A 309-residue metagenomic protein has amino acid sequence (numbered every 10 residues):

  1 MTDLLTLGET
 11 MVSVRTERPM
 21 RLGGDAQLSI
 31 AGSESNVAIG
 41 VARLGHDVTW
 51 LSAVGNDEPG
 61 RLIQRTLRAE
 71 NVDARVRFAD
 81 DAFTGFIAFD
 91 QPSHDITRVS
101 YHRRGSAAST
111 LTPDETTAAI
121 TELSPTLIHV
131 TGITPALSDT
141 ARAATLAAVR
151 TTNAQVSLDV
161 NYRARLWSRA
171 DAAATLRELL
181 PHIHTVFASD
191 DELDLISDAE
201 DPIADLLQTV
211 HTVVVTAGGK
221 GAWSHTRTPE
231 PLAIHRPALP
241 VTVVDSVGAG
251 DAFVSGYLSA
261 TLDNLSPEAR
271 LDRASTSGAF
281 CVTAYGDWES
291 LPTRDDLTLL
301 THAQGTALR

Functional and structural regions predicted by a protein language model:
M1-L5, A199-R309: Conserved phosphate-binding/catalytic region of the ribokinase-like
M1-T6, R68, S93-L232, D296 (+1 more regions): Ribokinase/PfkB-type carbohydrate-kinase core domain
M1-V72, L308-R309: Glycine-rich phosphate/adenosyl-contacting loop at the front of the ribokinase-like
I39, F86-D90, G221-H225: Short beta-strand scaffold segments in enzyme catalytic cores
H46, V72, A154, H211 (+1 more regions): Short phosphate-binding/catalytic loops that engage adenosine nucleotides
A53-G55, A74-A82, V214-T216: Beta-strand->loop->alpha-helix junctions that form or flank phosphate-binding loops in nucleotide-handling enzymes
Q64-G85, P92: A glycine-rich helix N-cap at a beta->alpha junction
